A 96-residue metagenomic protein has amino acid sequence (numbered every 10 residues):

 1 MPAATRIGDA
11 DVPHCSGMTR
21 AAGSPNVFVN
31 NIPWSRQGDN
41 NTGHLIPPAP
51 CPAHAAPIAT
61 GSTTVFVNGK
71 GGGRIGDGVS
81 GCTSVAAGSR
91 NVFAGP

Functional and structural regions predicted by a protein language model:
P2-P96: Intrinsically disordered, low-complexity proline/glycine-rich segments
